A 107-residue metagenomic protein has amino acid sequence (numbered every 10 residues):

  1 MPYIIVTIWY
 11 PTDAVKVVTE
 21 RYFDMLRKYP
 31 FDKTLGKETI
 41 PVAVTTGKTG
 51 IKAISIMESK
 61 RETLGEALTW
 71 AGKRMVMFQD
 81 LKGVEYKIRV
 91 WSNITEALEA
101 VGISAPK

Functional and structural regions predicted by a protein language model:
M1-T69, W91-K107: Short S/T/G/P-rich N-terminal loop/turn motif that feeds into the first structured element of a domain
G72-M75: Conserved RNA-binding domains used in RNP assembly and mRNA/RNA metabolism
M77-S92: Conserved short beta-strand edge segments in small beta-sheet-based binding/regulatory domains
